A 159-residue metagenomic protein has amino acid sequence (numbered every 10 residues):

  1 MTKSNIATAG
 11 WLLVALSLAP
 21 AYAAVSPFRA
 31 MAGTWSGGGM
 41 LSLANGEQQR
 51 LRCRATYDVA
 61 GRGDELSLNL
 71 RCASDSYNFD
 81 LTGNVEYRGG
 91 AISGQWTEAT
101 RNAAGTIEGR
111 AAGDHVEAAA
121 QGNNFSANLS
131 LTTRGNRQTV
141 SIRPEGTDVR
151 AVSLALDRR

Functional and structural regions predicted by a protein language model:
M1-G10: Bacterial N-terminal signal peptides that target proteins for export
A9-A19: Bacterial N-terminal signal peptides
A24-R134, S141-R159: Central antiparallel beta-sheet cores of small beta-barrel/beta-sandwich binding domains
